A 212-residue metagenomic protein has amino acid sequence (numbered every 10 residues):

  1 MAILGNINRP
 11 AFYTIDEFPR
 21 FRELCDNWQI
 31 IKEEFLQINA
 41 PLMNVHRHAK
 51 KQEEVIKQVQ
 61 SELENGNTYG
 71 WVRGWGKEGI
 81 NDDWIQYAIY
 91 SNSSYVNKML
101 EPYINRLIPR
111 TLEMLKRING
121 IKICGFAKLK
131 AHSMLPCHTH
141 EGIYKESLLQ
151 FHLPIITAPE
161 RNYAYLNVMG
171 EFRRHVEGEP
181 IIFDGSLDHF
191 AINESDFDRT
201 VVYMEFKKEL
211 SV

Functional and structural regions predicted by a protein language model:
M1-G125, L129-S147, R199, V212: Fe(II)/2-oxoglutarate oxygenase catalytic core
E113, N119-A131, Y144-P180: Double-stranded beta-helix
P154-V212: Catalytic core of Fe(II)/2-oxoglutarate
